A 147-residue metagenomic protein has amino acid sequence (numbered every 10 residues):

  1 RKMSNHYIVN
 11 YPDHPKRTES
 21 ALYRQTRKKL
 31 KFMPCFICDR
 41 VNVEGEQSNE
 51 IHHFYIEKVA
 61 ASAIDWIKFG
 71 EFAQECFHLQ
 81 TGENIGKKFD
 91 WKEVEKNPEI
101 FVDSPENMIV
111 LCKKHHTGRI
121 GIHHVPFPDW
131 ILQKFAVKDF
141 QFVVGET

Functional and structural regions predicted by a protein language model:
R1-F32, V41-Q47, I100-F101, L111 (+1 more regions): Replace "small metal-dependent catalytic modules" with "small catalytic or cofactor-binding modules
S20-I85, C112-K114: Short cysteine-rich loop/turn motifs with clustered Cys
A60-W66, G70-T147: Polybasic, low-complexity binding patches
